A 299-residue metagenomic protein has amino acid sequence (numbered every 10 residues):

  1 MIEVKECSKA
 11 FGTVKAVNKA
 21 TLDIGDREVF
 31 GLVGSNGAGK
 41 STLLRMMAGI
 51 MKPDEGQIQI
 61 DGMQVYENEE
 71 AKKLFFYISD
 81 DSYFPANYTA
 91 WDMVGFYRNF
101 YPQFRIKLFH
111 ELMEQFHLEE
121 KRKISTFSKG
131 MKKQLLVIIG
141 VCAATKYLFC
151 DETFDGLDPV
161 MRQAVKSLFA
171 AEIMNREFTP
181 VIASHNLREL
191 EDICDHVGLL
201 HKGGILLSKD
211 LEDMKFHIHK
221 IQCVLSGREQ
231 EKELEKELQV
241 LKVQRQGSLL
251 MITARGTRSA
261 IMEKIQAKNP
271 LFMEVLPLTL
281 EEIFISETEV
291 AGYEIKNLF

Functional and structural regions predicted by a protein language model:
I2-V4, K9-D195, L199-H201: ABC transporter nucleotide-binding domains
K15, E69, K107-E111, Q163 (+4 more regions): Generic alpha-helical secondary structure signal
A16, C194, L199-G204, E274-L278 (+1 more regions): Amphipathic, soluble alpha/beta structural segments
F84, L206, E282: Flexible, glycine-rich phosphate/dinucleotide-binding loops and adjacent beta-alpha linkers at cofactor/substrate
T89, D210, L276-T279: Short loop/turn segments at beta->alpha junctions
N99, E111-E114, S167, A171 (+5 more regions): Charged/polar, solvent-exposed surface patches and flexible loops
V165-G256: ABC transporter nucleotide-binding domain
H219-I295, F299: Short, charged/small-residue-rich alpha-helical element at the C-terminal edge of ABC transporter nucleotide-binding
